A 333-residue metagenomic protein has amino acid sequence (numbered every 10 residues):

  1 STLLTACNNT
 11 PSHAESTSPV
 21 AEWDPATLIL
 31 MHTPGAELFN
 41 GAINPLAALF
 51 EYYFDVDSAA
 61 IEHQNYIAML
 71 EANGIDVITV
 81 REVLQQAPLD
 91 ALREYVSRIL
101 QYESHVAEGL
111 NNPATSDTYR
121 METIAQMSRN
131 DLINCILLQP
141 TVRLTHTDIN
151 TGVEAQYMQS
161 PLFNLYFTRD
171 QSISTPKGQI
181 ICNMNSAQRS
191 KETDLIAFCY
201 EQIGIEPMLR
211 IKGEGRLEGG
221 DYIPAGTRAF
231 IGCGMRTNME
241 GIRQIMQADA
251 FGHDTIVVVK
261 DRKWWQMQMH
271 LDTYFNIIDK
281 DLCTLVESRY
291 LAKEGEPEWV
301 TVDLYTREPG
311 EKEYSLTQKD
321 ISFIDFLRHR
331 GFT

Functional and structural regions predicted by a protein language model:
T5-A6: C-terminal motif of bacterial Sec signal peptides marking the signal peptidase cleavage site
N9-T10: Sec-dependent signal peptide cleavage junction
H13-T333: The feature marks the mature, well-folded catalytic cores of soluble enzymes
